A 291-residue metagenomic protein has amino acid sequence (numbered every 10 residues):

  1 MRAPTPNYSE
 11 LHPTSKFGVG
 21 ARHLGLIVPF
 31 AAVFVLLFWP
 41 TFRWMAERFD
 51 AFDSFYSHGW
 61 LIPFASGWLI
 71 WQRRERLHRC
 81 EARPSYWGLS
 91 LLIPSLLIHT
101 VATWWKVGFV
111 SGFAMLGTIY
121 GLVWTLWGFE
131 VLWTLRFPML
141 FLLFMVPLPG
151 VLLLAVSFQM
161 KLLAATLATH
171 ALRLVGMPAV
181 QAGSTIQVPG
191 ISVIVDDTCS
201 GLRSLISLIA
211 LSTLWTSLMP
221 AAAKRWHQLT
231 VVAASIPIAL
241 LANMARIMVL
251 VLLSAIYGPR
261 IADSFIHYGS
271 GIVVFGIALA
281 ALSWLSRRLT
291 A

Functional and structural regions predicted by a protein language model:
R2-A291: Hydrophobic N-terminal alpha-helices or hydrophobic patches in metabolic proteins across all domains of life
